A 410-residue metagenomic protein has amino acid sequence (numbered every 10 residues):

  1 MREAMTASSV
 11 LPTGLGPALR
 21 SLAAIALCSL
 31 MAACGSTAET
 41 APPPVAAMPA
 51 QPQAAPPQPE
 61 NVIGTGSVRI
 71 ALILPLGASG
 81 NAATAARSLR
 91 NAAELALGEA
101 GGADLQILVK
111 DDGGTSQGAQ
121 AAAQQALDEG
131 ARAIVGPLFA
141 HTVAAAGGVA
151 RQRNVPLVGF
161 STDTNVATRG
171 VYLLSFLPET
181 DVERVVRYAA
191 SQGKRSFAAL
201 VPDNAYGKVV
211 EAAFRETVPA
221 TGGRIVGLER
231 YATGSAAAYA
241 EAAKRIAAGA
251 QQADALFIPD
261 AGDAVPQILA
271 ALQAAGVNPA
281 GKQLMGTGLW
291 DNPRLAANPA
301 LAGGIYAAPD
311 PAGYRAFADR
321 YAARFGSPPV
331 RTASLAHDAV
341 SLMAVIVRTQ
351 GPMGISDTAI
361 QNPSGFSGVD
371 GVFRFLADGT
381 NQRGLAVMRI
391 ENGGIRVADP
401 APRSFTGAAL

Functional and structural regions predicted by a protein language model:
L30-A33: C-terminal motif of bacterial Sec signal peptides marking the signal peptidase cleavage site
G35-A38: Bacterial signal peptide processing site
R87-S88, E99-N165: Beta-alpha junction/loop-to-helix N-cap segments that form part of ligand/metal-binding clefts
A126-L138, V158-F160, S196-V201, A250-V265 (+2 more regions): Periplasmic-binding protein-like
P156-V158, N165-R187, V201, L228 (+1 more regions): Short beta-strand elements at the ligand-binding edges of bilobed clamshell
L173-R230: An alpha-beta-alpha
A253, V265-H337, Q350-G351, A401 (+1 more regions): Extracellular/periplasmic periplasmic-binding protein-like sensory domains
F325-V397, A408-L410: Segments of small-molecule ligand-sensing domains
